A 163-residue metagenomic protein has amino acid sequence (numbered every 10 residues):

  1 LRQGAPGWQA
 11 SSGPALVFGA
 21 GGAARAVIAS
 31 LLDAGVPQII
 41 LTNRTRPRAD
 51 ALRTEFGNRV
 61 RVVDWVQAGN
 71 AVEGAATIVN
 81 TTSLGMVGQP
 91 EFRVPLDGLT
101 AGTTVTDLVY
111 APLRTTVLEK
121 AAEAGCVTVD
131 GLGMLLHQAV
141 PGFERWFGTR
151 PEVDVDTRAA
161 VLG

Functional and structural regions predicted by a protein language model:
R2-P6, S12, T104, L108-G163: Adenosine-phosphate binding glycine-rich loop
G4, A26, S30, A34 (+1 more regions): Rossmann-fold NAD(P)-dependent oxidoreductase module
S11-P14, V36, A101-G102: Phosphate-coordination loops involved in phosphoryl transfer and adenosine-cofactor binding
S12-L32: Glycine-rich adenosine-cofactor-binding loop
V17-F18, L41, D107: Hydrophobic Val/Ile/Leu positions in short beta-strands of Rossmann-like dinucleotide-binding domains
D33-Q38, E123-V127: Conserved S-adenosyl-L-methionine
A34-F56: NAD(P)-binding Rossmann-fold cofactor-contacting core
R59-T128: Rossmann-like adenosine-cofactor binding region
